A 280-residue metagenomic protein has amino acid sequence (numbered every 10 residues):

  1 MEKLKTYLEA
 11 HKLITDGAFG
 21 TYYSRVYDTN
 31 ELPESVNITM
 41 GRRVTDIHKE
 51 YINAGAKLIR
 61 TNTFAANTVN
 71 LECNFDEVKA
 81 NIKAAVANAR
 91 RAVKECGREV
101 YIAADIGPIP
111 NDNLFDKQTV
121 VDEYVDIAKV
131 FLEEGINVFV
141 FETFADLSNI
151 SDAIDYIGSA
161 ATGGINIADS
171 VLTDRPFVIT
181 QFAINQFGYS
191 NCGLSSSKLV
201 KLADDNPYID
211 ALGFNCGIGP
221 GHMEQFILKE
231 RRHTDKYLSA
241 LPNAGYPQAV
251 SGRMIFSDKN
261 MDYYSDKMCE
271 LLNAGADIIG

Functional and structural regions predicted by a protein language model:
M1-G280: Domain-level signal for soluble alpha/beta catalytic cores
